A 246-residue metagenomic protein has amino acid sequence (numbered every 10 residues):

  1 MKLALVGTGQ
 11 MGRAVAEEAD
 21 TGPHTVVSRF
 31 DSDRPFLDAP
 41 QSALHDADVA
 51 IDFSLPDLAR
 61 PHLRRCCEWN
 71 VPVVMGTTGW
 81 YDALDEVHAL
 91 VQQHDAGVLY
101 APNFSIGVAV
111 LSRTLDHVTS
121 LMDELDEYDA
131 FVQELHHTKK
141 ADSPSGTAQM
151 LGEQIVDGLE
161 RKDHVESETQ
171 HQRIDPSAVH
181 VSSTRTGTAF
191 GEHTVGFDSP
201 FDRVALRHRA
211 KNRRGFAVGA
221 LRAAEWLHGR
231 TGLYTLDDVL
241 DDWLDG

Functional and structural regions predicted by a protein language model:
K2-V15, G107: Glycine-rich adenosine-cofactor-binding loop
Q10-L44, D126-G246: C-terminal substrate-binding/catalytic lobe of Rossmann-fold NAD(P)-dependent oxidoreductases
D31-P35, T77-Y81, F104: Short, acidic/turn-prone active-site loops that include or flank metal/cofactor- and phosphate-binding residues
P40-V49, F53-T77, L84-A89: Rossmann-fold NAD(P) dinucleotide-binding segment
P56-D57, G79-W80, N103-F104, T186: Short glycine-rich anion-binding loops that position phosphate/pyrophosphate groups of nucleotides and phosphorylated
R60, R64, T77-L99, A109-S120: Rossmann-fold NAD(P)-binding glycine/threonine-rich loop
P72, V87-S105, M122-V132: Rossmann-fold dehydrogenase core element
